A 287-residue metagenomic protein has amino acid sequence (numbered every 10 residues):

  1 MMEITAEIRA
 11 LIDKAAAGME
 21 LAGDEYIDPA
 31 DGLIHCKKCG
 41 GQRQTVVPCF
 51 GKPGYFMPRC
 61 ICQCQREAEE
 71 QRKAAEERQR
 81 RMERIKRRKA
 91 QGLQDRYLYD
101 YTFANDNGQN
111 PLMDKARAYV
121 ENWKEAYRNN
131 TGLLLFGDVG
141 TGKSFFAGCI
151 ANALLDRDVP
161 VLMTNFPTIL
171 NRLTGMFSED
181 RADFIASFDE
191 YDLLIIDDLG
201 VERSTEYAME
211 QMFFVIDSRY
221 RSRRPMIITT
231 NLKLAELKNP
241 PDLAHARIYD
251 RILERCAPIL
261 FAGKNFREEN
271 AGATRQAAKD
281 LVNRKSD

Functional and structural regions predicted by a protein language model:
M1-N107, E269-D287: A short, basic N-terminal segment
G92-L133: Pre-Walker A (pre-P-loop) alpha-helix and adjacent loop at the N terminus of AAA/AAA+ ATPase modules, a conserved
P111-V120, R128, A151-Y191, R203-E210: Short glycine-rich substrate-engagement loop in P-loop NTPases that contacts/grips substrate
Y127-A147: Walker A/P-loop nucleotide-binding motif
L133, L162, I195, I227 (+1 more regions): Hydrophobic/aromatic beta-strand patches that form the interior of the parallel beta-sheet core in alpha/beta enzyme
V159-P160, E190-L193, S222-I228: Loop/turn-to-beta-strand initiation segments
N171-L173, E202-D287: Replace "adjacent to P-loop NTPase cores in ATP/GTP-dependent enzymes" with "adjacent to NTP-binding cores
D198-L199: Walker B catalytic acidic pair
